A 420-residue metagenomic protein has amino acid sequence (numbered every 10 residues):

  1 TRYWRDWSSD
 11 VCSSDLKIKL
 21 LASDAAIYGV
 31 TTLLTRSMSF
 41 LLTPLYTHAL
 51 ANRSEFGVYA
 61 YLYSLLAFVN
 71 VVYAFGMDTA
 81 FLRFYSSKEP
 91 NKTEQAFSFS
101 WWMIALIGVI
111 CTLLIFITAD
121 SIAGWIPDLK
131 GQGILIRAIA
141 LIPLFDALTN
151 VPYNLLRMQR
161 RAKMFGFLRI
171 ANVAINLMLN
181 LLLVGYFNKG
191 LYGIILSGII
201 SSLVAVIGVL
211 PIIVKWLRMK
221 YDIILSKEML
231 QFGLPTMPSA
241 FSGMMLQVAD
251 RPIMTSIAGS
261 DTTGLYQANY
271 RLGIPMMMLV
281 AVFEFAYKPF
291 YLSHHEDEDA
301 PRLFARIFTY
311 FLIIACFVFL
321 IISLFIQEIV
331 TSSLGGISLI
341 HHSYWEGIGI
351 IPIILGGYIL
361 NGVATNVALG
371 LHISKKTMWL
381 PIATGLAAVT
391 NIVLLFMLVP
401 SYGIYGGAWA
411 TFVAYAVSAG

Functional and structural regions predicted by a protein language model:
T1-C12: Single conserved hydrophobic/aromatic residue that forms the stacking wall/gate of nucleotide- or nucleobase-binding
L20-D78, I107-F116, I142, V173-L177 (+2 more regions): Signature of the first transmembrane helix
S23-T35, L62, V71-D120, I134-R137 (+1 more regions): Membrane-water interface segments that mark the loop-to-transmembrane alpha-helix transition
D24-T43, N172, I194-A205, V209 (+6 more regions): Transmembrane helical elements of multi-pass membrane transporters/channels
F84-W102, L265-A383: Specific pore-lining/lateral-gate transmembrane helices of multi-pass inner-membrane transport and insertion machines
I110-D128, F317-H342, M397, S401: Short membrane-interface helical motifs at transmembrane helix boundaries in multi-pass membrane transporters
G133, R137, F167-V214, F232 (+2 more regions): Hydrophobic alpha-helical transmembrane segments
F145-L168, Y192, I213, L217 (+3 more regions): Membrane-interface junctions at transmembrane-helix termini in multi-pass inner-membrane proteins
